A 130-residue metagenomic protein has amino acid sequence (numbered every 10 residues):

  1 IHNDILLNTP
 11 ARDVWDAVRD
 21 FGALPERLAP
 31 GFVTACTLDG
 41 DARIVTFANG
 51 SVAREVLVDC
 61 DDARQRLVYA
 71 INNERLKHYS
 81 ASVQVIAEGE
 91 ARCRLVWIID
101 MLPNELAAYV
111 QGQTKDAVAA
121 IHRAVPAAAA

Functional and structural regions predicted by a protein language model:
I1, D39-D41, L67, S80-S82: Short structured motifs
I1-L38: Hydrophobic ligand-binding cavity/cleft-lining segments
N3-I5, A53-D59, S80-A87: Hydrophobic/aromatic beta-strand elements that line small-molecule binding cavities or substrate pockets in beta-rich
N8-R12, D59-A63, V85-R94: A short, structured loop/turn motif at beta-sheet edges
A42-A48, L67-E74, I99: Short beta-strand segments that buttress and anchor functional surface loops
N49-A53, D59-R66, E74-L76: Short, charged/polar surface micro-motifs in flexible loops or helix N-caps
N72-A124: Beta-strand/loop substructures that line and gate deep hydrophobic ligand-binding cavities in soluble
V125-A130: Generic C-terminal helix-cap and adjacent flexible tail
